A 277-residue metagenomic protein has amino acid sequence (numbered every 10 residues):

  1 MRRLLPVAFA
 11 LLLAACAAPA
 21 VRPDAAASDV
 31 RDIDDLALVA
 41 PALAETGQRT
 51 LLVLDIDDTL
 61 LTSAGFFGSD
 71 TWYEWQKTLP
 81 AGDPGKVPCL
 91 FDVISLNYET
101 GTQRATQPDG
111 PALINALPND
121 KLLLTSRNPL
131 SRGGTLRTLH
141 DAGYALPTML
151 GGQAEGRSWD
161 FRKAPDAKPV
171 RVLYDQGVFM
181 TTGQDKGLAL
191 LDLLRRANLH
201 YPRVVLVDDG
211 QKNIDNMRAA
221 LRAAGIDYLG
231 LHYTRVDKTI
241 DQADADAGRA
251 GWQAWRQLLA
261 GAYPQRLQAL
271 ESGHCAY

Functional and structural regions predicted by a protein language model:
R2-V7: Sec-dependent signal peptide recognition, specifically the positively charged N-region followed immediately by
A10-L11: Short, linear, compositionally biased motifs with a strong N-terminal bias
A14-A15: C-terminal motif of bacterial Sec signal peptides marking the signal peptidase cleavage site
P19-A27, I33, A37, L51 (+1 more regions): C-terminal cap/substrate-recognition subdomain and adjoining C-terminal extension of metal-dependent phosphatase-like
A20-D166, Y174, M180, Y277: Alpha-helical substrate-recognition element adjacent to the catalytic core
